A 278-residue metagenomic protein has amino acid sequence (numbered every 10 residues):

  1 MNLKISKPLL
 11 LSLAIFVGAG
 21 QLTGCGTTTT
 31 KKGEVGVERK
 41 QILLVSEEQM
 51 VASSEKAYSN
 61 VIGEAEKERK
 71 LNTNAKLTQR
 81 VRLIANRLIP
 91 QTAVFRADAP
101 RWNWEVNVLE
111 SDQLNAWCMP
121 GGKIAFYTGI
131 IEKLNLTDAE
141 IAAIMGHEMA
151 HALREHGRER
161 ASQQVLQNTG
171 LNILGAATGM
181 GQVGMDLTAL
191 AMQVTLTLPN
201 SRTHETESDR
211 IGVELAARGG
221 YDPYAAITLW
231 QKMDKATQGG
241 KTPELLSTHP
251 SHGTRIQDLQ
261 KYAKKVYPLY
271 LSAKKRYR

Functional and structural regions predicted by a protein language model:
N2-S12, V17, Q21-R278: A Zn2+-metalloprotease active-site environment signal
